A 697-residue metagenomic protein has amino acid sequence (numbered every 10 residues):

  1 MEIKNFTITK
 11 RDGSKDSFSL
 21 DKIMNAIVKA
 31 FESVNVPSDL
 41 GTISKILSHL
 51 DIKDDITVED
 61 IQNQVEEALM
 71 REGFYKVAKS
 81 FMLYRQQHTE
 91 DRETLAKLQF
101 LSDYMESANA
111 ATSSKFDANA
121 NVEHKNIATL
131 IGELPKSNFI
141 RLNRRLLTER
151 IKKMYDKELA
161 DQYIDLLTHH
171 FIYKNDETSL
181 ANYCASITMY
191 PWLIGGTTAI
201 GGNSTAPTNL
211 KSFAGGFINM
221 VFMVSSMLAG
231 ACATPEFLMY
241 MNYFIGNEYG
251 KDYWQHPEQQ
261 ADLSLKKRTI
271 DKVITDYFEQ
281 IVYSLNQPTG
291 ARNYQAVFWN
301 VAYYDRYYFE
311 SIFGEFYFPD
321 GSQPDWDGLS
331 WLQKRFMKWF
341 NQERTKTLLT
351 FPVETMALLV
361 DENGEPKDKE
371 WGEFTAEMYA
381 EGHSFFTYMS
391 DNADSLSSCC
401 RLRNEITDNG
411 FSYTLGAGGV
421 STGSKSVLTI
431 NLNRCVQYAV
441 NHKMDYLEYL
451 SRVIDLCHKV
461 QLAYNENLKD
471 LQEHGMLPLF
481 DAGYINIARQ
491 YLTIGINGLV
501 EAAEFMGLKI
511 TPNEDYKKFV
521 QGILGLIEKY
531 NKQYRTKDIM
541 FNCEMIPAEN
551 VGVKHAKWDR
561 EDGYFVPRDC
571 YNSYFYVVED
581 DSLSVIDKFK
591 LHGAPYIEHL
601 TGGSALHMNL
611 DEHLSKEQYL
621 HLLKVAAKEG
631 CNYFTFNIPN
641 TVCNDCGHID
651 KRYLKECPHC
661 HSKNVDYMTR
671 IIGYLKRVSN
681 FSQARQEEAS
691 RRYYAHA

Functional and structural regions predicted by a protein language model:
M1-S107, N486, S690-Y694: Charged, amphipathic alpha-helical regulatory modules used for macromolecular assembly or allosteric control
F6, I46-I52, E315, E501-L508 (+1 more regions): Short, hydrophobic beta-strand segments
V77-Y84, C631-P639, Q683-A697: Long, highly charged low-complexity segments enriched in Glu/Asp and Lys/Arg with interspersed Ser/Thr
K97-A488, K509, N513-Y667: Conserved catalytic cores of very large enzyme subunits
M239, L492-F505, G525, R670: Contiguous, well-ordered alpha-helical segments that form the cores/surfaces of helical PPI scaffolds
K272-T275, F505, S690-Y693: Metallocofactor- and cofactor-centric catalytic cores in central/energy metabolism, strongly enriched
H659-A697: Long, charge-rich boundary regions
